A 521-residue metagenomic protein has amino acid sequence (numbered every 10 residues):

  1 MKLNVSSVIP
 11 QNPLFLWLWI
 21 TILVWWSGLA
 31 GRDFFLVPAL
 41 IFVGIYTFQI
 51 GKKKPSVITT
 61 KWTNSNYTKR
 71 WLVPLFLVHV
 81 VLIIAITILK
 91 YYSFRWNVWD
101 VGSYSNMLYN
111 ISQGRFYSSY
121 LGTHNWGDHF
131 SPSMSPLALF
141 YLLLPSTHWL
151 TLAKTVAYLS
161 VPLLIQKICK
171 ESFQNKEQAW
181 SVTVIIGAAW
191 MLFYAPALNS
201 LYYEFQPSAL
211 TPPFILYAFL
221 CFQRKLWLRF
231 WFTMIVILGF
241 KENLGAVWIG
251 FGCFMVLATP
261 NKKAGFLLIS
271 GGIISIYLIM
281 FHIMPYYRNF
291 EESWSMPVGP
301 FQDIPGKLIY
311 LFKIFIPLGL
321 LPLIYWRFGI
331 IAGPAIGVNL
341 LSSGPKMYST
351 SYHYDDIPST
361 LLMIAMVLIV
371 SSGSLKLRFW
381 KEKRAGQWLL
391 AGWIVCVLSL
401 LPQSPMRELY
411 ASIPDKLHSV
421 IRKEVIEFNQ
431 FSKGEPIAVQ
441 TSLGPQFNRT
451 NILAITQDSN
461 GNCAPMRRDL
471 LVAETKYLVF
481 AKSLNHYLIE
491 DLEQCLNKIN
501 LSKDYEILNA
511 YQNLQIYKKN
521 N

Functional and structural regions predicted by a protein language model:
K2-I86, K170, S181-V184: Start-transfer (signal-anchor) and selected internal transmembrane alpha helices of multi-pass inner/ER membrane
S6, P10-L23, R70-V80, Q178-V182 (+2 more regions): Signature aromatic-anchored transmembrane alpha helix within multi-pass, membrane-resident enzymes that catalyze glycan
L36-I41, I330-R378: Hydrophobic/aromatic-rich transmembrane helices and adjacent perimembrane loops
A85-I88, S103-W126, P132-S133: Extracytosolic helix-loop segments that constitute the early lumenal/periplasmic catalytic or substrate-binding loops
I86, D100, N110, K263-P334 (+3 more regions): Membrane-lumen/periplasm interface segments of specific transmembrane helices in polyprenyl phosphate-linked
N125, F428-S459: Short periplasmic/luminal acceptor-recognition loop of GT-C membrane glycosyltransferases, typified by
H148-N175, Y217: Transmembrane-helix motifs of polytopic, lipid-linked glycan transferases
L164-K167, S208-M234, G252: Specific aromatic-rich, kink-prone transmembrane helix
